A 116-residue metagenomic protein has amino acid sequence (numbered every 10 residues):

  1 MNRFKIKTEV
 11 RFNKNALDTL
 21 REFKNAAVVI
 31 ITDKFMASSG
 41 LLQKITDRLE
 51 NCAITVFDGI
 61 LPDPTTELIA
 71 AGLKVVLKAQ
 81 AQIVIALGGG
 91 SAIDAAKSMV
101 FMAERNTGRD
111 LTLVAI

Functional and structural regions predicted by a protein language model:
M1-I83: ATP/NTP phosphate-donor binding region
E67-K74, K78-I116: Glycine/threonine-rich beta-strand-loop-alpha-helix active-site module that forms ligand/phosphate-binding
